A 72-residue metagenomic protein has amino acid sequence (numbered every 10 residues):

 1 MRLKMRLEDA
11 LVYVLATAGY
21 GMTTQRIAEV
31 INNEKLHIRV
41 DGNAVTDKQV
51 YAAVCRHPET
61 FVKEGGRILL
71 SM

Functional and structural regions predicted by a protein language model:
R2-E8, M22-Q25, V30-M72: Charged low-complexity interaction tracts in eukaryotic proteins
E8-L15: Hydrophobic residues on short alpha-helical segments
A16-Y20: Short helix-capping/hinge SLiMs at alpha-helix to coil transitions
